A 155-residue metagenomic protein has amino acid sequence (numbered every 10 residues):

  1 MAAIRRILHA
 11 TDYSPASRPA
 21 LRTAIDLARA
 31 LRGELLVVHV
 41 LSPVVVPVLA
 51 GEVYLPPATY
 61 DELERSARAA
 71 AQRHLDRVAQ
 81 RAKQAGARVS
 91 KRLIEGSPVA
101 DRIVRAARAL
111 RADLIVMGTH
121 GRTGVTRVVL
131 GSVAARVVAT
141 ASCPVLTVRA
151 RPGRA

Functional and structural regions predicted by a protein language model:
M1-A3, R77-I115, G153-A155: Structural beta-alpha unit
A2-P57, K83-V89, G153: Small/aliphatic-rich secondary-structure junction motif
A20, P47-A50, D101-V104, R127-V129: Short, well-ordered secondary-structure micro-motifs
V38, S90-I94, L146: General small-molecule cofactor/ligand-binding pocket signal
E52-P56, A107-L110, V133-A134: Short, hinge-like loop/turn segments at secondary-structure boundaries
P57-R73: A short acidic, glycine-rich active-site loop that binds or catalyzes chemistry on phosphate/adenosine moieties
L114-R136, A150-A155: Glycine-rich, Arg-bearing micro-motifs that act as flexible, cationic patches
